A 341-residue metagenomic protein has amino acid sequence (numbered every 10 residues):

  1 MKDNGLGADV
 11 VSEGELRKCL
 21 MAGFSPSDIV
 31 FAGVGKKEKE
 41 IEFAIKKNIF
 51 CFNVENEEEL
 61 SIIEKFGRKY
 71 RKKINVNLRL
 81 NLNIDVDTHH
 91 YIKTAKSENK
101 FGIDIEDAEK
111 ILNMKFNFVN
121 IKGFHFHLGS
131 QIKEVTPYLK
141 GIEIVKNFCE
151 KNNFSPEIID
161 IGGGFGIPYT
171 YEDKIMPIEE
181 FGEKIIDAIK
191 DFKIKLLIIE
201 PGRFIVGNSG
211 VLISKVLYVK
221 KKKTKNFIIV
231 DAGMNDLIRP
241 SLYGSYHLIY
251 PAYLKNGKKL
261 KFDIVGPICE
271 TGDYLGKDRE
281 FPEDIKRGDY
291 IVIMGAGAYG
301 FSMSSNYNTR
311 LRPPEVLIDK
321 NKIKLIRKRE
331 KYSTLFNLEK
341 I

Functional and structural regions predicted by a protein language model:
M1-I158, I167: Active-site-proximal beta-alpha core segment in soluble small-molecule metabolic enzymes
V10-E13, E38, V54-E57, I105 (+9 more regions): Electropositive phosphate-/nucleotide-binding environments in soluble metabolic enzymes
S25, E150-E157, F192-K195, K220-N226: Secondary-structure transition/capping motifs at alpha-helix termini and the adjoining loop/turn into the next element
I84-V86, E157-D173, I198-G210, L237-I238: Flexible glycine/acidic-rich beta-alpha junction loops that bind and position SAM and/or redox cofactors in anaerobic
I103, F124, S130, G163-I167 (+4 more regions): Gly/Ser/Thr-rich helix-start
E134-K140, Y169-F181, G207-Y218, D278-F281: Short glycine/threonine-rich loop-to-helix capping motif typified by GTGT followed within a few residues by an Asp-Pro
V145-K151, F181-F192: Alpha-helix-loop-beta-strand connector modules within alpha/beta enzyme cores
I186, L196-I341: Charged (often Lys/Glu-rich) extended helix/loop segments that serve as interaction or gating elements
